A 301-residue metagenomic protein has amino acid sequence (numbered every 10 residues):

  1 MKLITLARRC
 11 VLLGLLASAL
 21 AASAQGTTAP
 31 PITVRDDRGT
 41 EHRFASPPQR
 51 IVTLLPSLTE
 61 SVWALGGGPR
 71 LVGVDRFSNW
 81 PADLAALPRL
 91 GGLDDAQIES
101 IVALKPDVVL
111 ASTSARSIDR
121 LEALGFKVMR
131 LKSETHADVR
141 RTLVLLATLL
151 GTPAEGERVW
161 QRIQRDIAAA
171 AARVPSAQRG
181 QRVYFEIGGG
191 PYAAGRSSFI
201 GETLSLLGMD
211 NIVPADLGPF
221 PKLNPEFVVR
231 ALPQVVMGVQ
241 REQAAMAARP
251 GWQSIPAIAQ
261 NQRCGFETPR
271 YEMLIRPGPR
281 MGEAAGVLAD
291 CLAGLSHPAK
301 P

Functional and structural regions predicted by a protein language model:
R8-L12: N-terminal export leaders
A19-S23: N-terminal signal peptide c-region/cleavage motif recognized by signal peptidases
P31, R50-L104, V108-S114, I212: A short, structured surface patch at a secondary-structure boundary
R35-G39, L90-E99, D216-P225: Short helix-initiation/N-cap motifs at beta->coil->alpha
T40-E41, V108, R116-Y192, V213-A215 (+1 more regions): Extracytoplasmic substrate-binding proteins
F77-W80, A193-F220: Alpha-helical, coiled-coil/dimerization segments enriched in small aliphatic residues
I98-P106, L124, K222-L232: Short helices/loops that flank or line small-molecule/ion binding pockets
A115-A123, V235-S254: A ligand-binding cleft/hinge motif common to bilobed small-molecule-binding domains
